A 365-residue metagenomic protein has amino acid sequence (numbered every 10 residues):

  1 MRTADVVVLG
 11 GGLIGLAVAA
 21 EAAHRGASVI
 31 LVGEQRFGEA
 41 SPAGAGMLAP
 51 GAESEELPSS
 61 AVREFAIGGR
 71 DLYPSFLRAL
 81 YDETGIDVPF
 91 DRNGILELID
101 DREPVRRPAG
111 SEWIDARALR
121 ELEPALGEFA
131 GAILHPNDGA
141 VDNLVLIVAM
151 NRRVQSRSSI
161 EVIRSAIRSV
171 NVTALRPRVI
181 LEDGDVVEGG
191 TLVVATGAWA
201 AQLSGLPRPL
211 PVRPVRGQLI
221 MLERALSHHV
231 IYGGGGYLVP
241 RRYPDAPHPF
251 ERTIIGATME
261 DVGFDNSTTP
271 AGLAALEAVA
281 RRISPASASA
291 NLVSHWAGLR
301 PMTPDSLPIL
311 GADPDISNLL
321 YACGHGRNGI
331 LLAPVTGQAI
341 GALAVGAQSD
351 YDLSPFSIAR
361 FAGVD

Functional and structural regions predicted by a protein language model:
A4-I30: N-terminal Rossmann-like FAD-binding beta1-loop-alpha1 element of flavoenzymes
V7-L9, V187-W199, G337: Short hydrophobic core segments
A17-R25, E34, G46-M47, A52 (+3 more regions): Active-site substrate-recognition segment that forms the wall of the catalytic cavity or substrate channel
G33, D115-A116, I163-A166, S294-W296: Short loop/edge segments at beta-strand edges and connector loops that shape dinucleotide/nucleotide cofactor-binding
M47-L122, V279-R281: Dinucleotide-binding Rossmann-like beta1-alpha1 core, especially the glycine-rich loop that anchors the ADP
I86-E97, G110-R157, T258-V262, S317 (+1 more regions): Helix-loop-beta segment of a Rossmann-like dinucleotide-binding subdomain
I133-D183, V187-T191, A195: Helical element adjacent to the flavin cofactor pocket in flavoenzyme catalytic cores
A290-D365: C-terminal catalytic lobe of FAD-dependent flavoproteins
